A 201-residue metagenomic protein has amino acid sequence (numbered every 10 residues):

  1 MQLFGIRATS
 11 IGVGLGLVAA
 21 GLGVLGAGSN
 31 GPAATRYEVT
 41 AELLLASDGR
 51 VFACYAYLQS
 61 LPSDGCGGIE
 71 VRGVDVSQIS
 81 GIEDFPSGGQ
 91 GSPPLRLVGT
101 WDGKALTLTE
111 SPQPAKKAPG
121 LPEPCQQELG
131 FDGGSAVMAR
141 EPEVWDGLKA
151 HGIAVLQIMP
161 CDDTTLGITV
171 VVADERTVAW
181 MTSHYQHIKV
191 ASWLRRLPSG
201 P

Functional and structural regions predicted by a protein language model:
Q2-P201: OB-fold and OB-like single-stranded nucleic-acid-recognition modules and their adjacent interaction interfaces
